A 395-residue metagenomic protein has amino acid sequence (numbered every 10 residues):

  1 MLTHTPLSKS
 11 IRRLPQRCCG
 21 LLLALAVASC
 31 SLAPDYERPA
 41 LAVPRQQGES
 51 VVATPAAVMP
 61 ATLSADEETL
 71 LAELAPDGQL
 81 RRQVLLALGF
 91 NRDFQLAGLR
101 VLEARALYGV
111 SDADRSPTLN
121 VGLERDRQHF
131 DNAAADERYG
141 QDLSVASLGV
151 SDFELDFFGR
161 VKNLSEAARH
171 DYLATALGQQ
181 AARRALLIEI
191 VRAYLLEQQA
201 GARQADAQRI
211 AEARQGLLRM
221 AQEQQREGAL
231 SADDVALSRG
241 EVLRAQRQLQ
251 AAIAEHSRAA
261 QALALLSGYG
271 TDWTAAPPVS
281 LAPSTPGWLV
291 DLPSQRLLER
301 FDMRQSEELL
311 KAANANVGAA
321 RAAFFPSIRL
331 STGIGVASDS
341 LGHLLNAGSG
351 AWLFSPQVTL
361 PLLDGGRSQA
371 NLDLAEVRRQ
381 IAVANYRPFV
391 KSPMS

Functional and structural regions predicted by a protein language model:
L2-C18, A24-G89, R169, I253-L298 (+2 more regions): Terminal intrinsically disordered/low-complexity segments used for targeting and assembly
L32-P39, Q79-L86, F90, Q95-G98 (+4 more regions): Small/polar-residue-enriched beta-strand and adjacent coil segments characteristic of outer-membrane beta-barrel
L70, Q225, V242, R296 (+1 more regions): Short, flexible active-site loop motifs that bind/organize anionic cofactors or intermediates
L74, Q208-E212, P286, D373 (+1 more regions): Alpha-helix N-cap/helix-start motif at coil-to-helix transitions, marked by capping-box chemistry
V161, H170, A176-L292: Periplasmic alpha-helical coiled-coil/stalk elements that build and connect Gram-negative outer-membrane
